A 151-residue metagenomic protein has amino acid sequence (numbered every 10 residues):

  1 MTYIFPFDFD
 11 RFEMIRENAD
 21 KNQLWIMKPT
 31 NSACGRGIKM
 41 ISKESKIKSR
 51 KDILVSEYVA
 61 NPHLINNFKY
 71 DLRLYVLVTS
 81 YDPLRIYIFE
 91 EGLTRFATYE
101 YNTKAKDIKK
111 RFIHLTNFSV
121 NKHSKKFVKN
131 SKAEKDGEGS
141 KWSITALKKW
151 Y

Functional and structural regions predicted by a protein language model:
P6, R11, I15-Y151: Catalytic core of tubulin tyrosine ligase-like
